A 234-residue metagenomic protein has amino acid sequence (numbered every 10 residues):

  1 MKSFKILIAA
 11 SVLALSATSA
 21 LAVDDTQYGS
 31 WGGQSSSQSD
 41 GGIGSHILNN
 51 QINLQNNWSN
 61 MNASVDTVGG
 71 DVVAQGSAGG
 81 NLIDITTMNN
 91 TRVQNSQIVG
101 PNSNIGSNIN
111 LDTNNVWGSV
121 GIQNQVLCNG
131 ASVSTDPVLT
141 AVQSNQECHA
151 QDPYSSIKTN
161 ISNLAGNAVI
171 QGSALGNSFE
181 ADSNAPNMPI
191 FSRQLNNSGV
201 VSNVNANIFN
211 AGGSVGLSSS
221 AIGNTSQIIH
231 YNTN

Functional and structural regions predicted by a protein language model:
M1-V23: Gram-negative bacterial Sec-dependent N-terminal signal peptides
A22-N234: Low-complexity repeat regions of mature extracellularly deployed or surface/particle-associated proteins
